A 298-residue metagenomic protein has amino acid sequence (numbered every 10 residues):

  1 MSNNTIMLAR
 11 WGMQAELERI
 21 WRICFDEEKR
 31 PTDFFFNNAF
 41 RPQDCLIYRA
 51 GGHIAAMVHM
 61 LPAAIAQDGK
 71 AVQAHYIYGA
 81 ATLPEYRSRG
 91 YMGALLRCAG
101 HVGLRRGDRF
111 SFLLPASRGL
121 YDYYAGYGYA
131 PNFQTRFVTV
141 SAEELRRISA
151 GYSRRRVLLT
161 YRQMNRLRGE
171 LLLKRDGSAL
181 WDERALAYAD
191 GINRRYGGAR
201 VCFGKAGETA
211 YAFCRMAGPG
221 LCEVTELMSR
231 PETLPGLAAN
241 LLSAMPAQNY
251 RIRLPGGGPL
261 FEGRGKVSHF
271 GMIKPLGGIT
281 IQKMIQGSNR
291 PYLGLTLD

Functional and structural regions predicted by a protein language model:
Q14, R19-Q67, D176-C202: Active-site rim helix/loop that mediates acceptor-substrate recognition in acyltransferases
I47, H53-A64, A74-A81, F112 (+2 more regions): Conserved beta-strand in the GNAT
I77-R87, V224-T233: A short, internal acetyl-CoA/4′-phosphopantetheine-binding micro-motif in the GNAT/acyltransferase core
Y86-C98, E232-L241: Conserved acetyl-CoA pyrophosphate-binding loop and the N-cap/start of the following alpha-helix in GNAT-like
L96, G103-A116, P246-G256: Conserved GNAT acetyl-CoA-binding A-motif
A125-I148, R215, E223-E232, A239-D298: Active-site/acyl-donor-binding loops of N-acyltransferases
A130-E232: Amide-forming acyltransferase catalytic core, primarily the GNAT-like/NAT-type and related acyltransferase folds
